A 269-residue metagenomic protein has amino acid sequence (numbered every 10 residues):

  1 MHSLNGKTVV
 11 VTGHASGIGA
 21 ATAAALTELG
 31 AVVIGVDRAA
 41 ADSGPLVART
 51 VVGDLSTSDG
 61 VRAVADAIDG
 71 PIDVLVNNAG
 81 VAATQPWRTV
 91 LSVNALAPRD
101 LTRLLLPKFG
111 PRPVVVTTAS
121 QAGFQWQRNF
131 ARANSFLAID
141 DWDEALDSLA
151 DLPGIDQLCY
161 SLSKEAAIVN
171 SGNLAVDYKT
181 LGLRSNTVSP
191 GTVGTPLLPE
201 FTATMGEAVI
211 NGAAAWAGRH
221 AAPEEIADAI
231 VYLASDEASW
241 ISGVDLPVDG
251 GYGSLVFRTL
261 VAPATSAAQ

Functional and structural regions predicted by a protein language model:
T8, A15-S16: Conserved glycine-rich cofactor-binding loop
A15, T22-A24: N-terminal Rossmann NAD(P)H-binding glycine-rich loop of SDR-like oxidoreductase domains
P45-D59: Rossmann-fold cofactor-recognition segment
A83, R88, P111-T180, T192: Catalytic loop of short-chain dehydrogenase/reductase
D100, Y160, E165-I168, T187 (+3 more regions): C-terminal helical subdomain
F124, S189-E200: Short, flexible catalytic-loop segment of classical short-chain dehydrogenase/reductase
F130, S242-Q269: Short C-terminal tail/terminal secondary-structure segment of NAD(P)H-dependent dehydrogenase/reductase domains
K179, R184, I241-G243: Short, small/polar-rich loop/turn modules that mediate ligand/substrate recognition or access, typified
